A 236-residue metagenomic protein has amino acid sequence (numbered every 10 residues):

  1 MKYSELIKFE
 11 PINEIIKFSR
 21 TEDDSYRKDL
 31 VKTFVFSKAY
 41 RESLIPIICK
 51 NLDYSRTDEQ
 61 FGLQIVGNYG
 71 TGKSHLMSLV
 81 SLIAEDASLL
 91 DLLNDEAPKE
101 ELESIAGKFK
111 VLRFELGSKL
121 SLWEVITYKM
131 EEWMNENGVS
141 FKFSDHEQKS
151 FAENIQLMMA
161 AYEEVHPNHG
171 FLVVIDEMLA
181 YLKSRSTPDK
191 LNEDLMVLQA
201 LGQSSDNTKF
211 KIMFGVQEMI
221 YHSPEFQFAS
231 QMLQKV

Functional and structural regions predicted by a protein language model:
M1-T71, I83, Q227-V236: Walker A/P-loop-proximal flanking segment of P-loop NTPase domains
R27-D29, K108-E153, I175-P188: Conserved P-loop NTPase mechanochemical-coupling segment
T57-D58, S104-G107, E163-P167, Q203-K209 (+1 more regions): Conserved catalytic network of the ASCE P-loop NTPase/AAA+ motor domain
E59, S81-K110, N137-K149, P224: Flexible phosphate/Mg2+-sensing switch loops adjacent to catalytic phosphate-binding sites
T71, A180-P188, Q203, Y221: Residues immediately C-terminal
L76, V80: Hydrophobic positions on the alpha1 helix immediately C-terminal to the Walker A/P-loop
L157-E164, N192-I212, K235: Substrate-engagement module of ASCE P-loop NTPases
Y162-L191, G215: Conserved P-loop NTPase "ATPase switch" module shared by AAA+ and STAND
